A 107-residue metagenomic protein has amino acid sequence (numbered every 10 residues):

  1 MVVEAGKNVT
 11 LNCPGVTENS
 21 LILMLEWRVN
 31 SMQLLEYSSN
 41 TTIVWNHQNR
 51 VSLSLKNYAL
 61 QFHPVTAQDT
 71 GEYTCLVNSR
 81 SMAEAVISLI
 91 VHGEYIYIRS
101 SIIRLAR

Functional and structural regions predicted by a protein language model:
E4-G6, A106: Solvent-exposed, conformationally flexible loop/turn segments
K7-L11, Y58: Structural beta-strand segments of beta-rich domains
C13-P14, W27, Y73-L76, L89 (+1 more regions): Core motif of extracellular immunoglobulin-like domains
V16-Q48: N-terminal V-set
N46-T70, V77-R80: Extracellular beta-strand/loop-rich beta-sandwich domains predominantly from IgSF
E72-Y95: Extracellular/luminal immunoglobulin-like beta-sandwich modules
